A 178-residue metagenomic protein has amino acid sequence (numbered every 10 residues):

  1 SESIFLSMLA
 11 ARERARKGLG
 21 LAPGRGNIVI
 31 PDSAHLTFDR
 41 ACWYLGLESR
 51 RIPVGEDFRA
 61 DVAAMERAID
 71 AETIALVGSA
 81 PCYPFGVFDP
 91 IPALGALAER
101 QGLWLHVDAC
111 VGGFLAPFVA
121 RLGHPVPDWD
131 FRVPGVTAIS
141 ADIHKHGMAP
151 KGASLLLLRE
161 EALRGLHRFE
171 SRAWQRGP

Functional and structural regions predicted by a protein language model:
S1-P23, T37-A41: Conserved beta-loop-alpha segment that forms the PLP phosphate-binding cup at the N-terminus of a helix
S7-L9, D39-Y44, G86-P90, L115-L122 (+1 more regions): Short acidic, glycine/serine/threonine-rich loops at helix termini
V29-G46: Substrate-binding/gating loop at the entrance of the active-site cleft, primarily in PLP-dependent aminotransferase-like
A34, C82, V111-G113, K145: Active-site-proximal loop/turn and secondary-structure-junction residues that shape catalytic pockets, frequently
A60-A109: Active-site phosphate-binding strand-loop segment of PLP-dependent enzymes
V62-A64, F88-R100, G112-A138: Active-site pre-lysine segment of PLP-dependent enzymes
R121-P178: Active-site C-terminal subdomain of aminotransferase-like
